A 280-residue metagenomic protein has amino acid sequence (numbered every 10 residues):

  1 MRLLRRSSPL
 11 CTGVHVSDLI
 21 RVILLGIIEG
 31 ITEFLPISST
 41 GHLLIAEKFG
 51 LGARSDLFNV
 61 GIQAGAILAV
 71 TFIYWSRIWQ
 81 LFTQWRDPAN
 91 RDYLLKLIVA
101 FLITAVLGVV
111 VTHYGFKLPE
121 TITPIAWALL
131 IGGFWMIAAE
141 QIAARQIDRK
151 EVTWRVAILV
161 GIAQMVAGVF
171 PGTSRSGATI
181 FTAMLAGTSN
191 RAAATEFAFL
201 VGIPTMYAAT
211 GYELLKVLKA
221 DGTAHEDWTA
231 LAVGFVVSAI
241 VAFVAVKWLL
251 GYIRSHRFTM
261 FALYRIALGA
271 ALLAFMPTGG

Functional and structural regions predicted by a protein language model:
R2-G280: Multi-pass membrane proteins that catalyze or facilitate reactions on polyprenyl-/lipid-phosphate substrates and their
